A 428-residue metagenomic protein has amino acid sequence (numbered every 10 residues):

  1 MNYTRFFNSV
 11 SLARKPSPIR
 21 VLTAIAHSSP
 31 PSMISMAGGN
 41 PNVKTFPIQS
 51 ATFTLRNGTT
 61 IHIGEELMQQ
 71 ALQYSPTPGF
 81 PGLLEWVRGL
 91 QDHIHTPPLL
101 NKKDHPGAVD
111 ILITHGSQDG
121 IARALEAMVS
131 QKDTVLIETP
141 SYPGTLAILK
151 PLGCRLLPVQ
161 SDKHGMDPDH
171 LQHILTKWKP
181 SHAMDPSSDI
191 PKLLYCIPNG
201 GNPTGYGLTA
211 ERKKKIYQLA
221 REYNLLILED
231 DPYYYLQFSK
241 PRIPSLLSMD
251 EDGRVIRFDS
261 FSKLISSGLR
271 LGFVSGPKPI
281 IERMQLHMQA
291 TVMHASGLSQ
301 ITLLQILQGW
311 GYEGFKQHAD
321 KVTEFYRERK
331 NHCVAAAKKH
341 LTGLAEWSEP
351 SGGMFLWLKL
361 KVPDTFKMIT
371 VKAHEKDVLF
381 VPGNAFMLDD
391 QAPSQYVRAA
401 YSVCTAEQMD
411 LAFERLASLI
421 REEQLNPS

Functional and structural regions predicted by a protein language model:
M1-D92, E375-L379: N-terminal "arm"/small-domain region of PLP-dependent enzymes with the aminotransferase-like
N42-P47, N202-G205, Y235-L236, I265-S267 (+3 more regions): Short catalytic/ligand-binding loop motif for oxyanion handling, primarily in non-cytosolic enzymes, centered on
T59-Y223, L228, Y234-D252, I256 (+6 more regions): Conserved core of the PLP fold type I
I111, A319-V334, A345-K359, I369: Conserved glycine-rich beta-strand-loop-beta hairpin in the small C-terminal domain of fold type I
E251-E324: Conserved core segment of the aminotransferase class I/II
S275, W357-K359, A400-S402: Short hydrophobic/aromatic beta-strand micro-patches that form the beta-sheet surface supporting nucleotide- or nucleic
E375, L388-S428: PLP-dependent enzyme catalytic core of the Aspartate aminotransferase-like
